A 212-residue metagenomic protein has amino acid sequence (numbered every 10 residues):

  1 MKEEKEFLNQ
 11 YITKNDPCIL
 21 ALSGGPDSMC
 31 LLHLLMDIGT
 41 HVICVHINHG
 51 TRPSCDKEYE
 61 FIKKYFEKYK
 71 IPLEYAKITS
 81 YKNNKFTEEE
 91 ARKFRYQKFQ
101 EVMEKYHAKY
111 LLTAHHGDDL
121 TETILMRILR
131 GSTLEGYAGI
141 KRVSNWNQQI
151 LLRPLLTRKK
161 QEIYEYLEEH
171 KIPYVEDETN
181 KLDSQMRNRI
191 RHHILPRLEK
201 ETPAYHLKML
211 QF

Functional and structural regions predicted by a protein language model:
M1-H192: Core alpha/beta nucleotide-donor-binding catalytic domains of modification enzymes
R197-F212: An accessory alpha-helical subdomain
